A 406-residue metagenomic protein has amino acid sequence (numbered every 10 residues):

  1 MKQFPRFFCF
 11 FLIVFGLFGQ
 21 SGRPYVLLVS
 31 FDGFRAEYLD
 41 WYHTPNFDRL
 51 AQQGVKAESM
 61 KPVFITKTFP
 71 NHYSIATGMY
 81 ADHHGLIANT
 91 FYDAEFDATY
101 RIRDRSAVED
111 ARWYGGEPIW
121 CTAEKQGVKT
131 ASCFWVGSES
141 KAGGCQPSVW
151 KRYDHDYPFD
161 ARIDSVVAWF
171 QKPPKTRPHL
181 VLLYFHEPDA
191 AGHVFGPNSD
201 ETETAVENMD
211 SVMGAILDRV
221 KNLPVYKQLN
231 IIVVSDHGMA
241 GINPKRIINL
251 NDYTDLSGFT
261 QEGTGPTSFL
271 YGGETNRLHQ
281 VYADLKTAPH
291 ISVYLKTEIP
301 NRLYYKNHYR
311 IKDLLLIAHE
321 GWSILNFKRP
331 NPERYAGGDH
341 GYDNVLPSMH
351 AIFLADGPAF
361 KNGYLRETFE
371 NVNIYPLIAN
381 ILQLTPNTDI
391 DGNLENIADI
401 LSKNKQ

Functional and structural regions predicted by a protein language model:
M1-P24: Bacterial Sec-dependent N-terminal signal peptides
G22-L27, Q53-A57, K125-A131, K175-V181 (+4 more regions): Loop/turn elements at helix/coil->beta-strand transitions in domains of secreted/extracellular proteins
V26-S30, E37, E58-K61, S74-A76 (+10 more regions): Structural recognition of the beta-strand scaffold that forms the well-ordered cores of secreted hydrolase catalytic
L28, N46, N208-N249: Metal-dependent active-site segment of extracytoplasmic phospho-/sulfohydrolases and closely related
D40-H84: Short, structured active-site-proximal loop/turn typified by the sulfatase FGly-forming signature C/S-X-P-X-R
M79-G196: His/Asp/Glu-rich, glycine-adjacent segments that coordinate divalent cations and/or stabilize oxyanion chemistry on
F159-Q171, P188-L229, I378: A long, amphipathic alpha-helix that forms part of the scaffold/cap immediately adjacent to metal-dependent active
E262-L365, F369-L377: Active-site neighborhoods of enzymes that stabilize oxyanions during catalysis
